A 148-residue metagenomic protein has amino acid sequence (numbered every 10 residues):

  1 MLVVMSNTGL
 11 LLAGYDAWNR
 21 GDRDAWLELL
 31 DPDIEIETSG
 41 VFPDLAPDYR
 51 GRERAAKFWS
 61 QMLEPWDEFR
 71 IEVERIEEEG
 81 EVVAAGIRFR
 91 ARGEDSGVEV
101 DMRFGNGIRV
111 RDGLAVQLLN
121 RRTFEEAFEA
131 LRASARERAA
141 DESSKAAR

Functional and structural regions predicted by a protein language model:
M1-M5, S60-R148: A beta-strand edge to alpha-helix "cap/lid" segment located at domain peripheries
M1-V3, G14, A46-R50: A general boundary/transition motif marking the beginning of the first structured unit of a protein
V4-D22, L29: Short, aromatic-enriched amphipathic alpha-helices that serve as compact interaction elements
T8-G9, A25-E81: A solvent-exposed, acidic/Ser-Thr-rich amphipathic alpha-helical stretch
G14-A17, E37, R92: Alpha-helix C-capping/helix-to-loop hinge sites
Y15, D44, V116: Generic anion/oxyanion-binding catalytic loop in active/binding sites
R20, R50, S96: Short glycine-rich loop/turn motifs that provide flexible caps or phosphate-binding loops at active sites
